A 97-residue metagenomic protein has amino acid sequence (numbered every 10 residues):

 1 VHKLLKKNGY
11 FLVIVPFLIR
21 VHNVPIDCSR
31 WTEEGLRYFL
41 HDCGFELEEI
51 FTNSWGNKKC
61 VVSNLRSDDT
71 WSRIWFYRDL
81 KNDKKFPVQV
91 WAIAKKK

Functional and structural regions predicted by a protein language model:
V1-Y10: A short glycine-rich, Lys/Arg-flanked "PGG" loop and its adjoining helix->strand segment in the class I
V13-V15: Acidic carboxylate diad motif detector
L18-I19, S54: Conserved beta-strand edge residues that scaffold enzyme active sites
I19-F39: Acceptor-substrate binding/catalytic loop of class I
D42-F45, K96: A structural motif corresponding to the C-terminal end of an alpha-helix and its immediate exit/capping segment
G44-G56: Conserved S-adenosyl-L-methionine
N53-K97: A C-terminal cap/extension of S-adenosyl-L-methionine-dependent methyltransferases that defines the acceptor-substrate
